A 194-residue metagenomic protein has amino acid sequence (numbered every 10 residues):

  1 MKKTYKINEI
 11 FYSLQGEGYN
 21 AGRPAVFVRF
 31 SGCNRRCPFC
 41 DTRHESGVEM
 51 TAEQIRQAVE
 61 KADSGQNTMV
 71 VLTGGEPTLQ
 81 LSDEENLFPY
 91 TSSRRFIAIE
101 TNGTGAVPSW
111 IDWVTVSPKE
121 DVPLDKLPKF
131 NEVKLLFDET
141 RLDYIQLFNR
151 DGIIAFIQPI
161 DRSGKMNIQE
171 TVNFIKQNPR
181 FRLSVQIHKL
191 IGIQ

Functional and structural regions predicted by a protein language model:
M1, P24, S46, K134-L136 (+1 more regions): Short N-terminal micro-motifs specific to bacterial/archaeal maturation and metal-cluster initiation sites
M1-F27, S31, R35-F39, R182 (+1 more regions): Flexible, acidic/Gly-rich N-terminal and inter-domain linker regions that tether and position cofactor-handling modules
K3-I10, L14-E17, G32, I55 (+5 more regions): Residue-level signal for well-ordered alpha-helical segments
Y5-E9, P24-A25, R36-I111: Conserved Radical SAM active-site core
F27-F30, V48, S117: Solvent-exposed, non-transmembrane amphipathic alpha-helical segments
R29, T73-G74, Q186: A secondary-structure boundary/capping signal
N67, T78-Q194: Conserved AdoMet/S-adenosylmethionine-binding subsite of the radical SAM
